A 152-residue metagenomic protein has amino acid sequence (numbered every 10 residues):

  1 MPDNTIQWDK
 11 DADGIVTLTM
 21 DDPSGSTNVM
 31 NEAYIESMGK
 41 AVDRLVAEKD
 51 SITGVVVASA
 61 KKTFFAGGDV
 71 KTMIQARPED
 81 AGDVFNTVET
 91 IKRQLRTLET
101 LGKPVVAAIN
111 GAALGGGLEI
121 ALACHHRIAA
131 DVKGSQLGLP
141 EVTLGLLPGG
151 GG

Functional and structural regions predicted by a protein language model:
M1-A58, G82, T87, R93-R96: Conserved CoA-thioester-binding segment of acyl-CoA-metabolizing enzymes
M20-S24, R77, E141: Short, histidine-centered active-site or binding-site loop motifs used for metal coordination, general acid-base
N28, D69, H125: Acidic active-site catalytic centers that drive phospho-/nucleotidyl reactions and related ester hydrolyses
S51, S59-Q94, A113, T143-G145: Glycine- (often His-adjacent) and acidic-residue-rich active-site loop that binds/positions the CoA thioester
A60, L98-L144: Glycine-rich beta-to-alpha active-site loop
